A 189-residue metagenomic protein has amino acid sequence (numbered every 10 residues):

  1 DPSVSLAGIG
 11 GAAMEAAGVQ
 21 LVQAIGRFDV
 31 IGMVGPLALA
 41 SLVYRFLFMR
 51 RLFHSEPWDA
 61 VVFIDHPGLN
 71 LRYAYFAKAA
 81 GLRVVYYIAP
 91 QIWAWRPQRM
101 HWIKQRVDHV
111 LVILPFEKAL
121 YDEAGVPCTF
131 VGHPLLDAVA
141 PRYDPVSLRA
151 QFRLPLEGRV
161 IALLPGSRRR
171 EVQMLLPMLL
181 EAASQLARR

Functional and structural regions predicted by a protein language model:
D1-R149, L164-L175: Active-site and donor-binding regions of nucleotide-sugar-utilizing enzymes
D144-A162, R188: Nucleotide-sugar donor-binding and catalytic loop/hinge architecture of NDP-sugar-dependent glycosyltransferases
M174-R189: Short hydrophobic signal-anchor/transmembrane segments that target glycosyltransferases and glycosylation machinery
